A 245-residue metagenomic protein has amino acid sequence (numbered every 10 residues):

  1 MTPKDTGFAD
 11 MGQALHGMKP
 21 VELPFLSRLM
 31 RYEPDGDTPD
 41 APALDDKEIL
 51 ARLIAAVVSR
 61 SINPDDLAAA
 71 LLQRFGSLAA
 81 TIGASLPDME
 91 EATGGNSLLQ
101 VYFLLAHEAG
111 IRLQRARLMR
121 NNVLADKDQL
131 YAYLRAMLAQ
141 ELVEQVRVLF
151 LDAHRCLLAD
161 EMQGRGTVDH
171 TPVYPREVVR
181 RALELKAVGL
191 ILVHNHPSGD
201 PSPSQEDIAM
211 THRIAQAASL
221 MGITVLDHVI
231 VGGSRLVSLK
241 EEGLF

Functional and structural regions predicted by a protein language model:
T2-M89: Long, highly charged, low-complexity intrinsically disordered interaction regions that mediate electrostatic DNA/RNA
D40-A43, R120, L124, D207: Conserved phosphate/pyrophosphate-binding and hydrolysis machinery centered on Walker-type P-loop NTPases, extending
N96-S97: Small-residue hinge/turn detector
V101-N122: Active-site- or DNA-interface-adjacent structural scaffold in DNA-acting proteins
R115-G164, K240-E242: Non-catalytic interface/targeting segments
R165, D169, H212-F245: Divalent-metal-activated hydrolytic enzyme cores
R165-I208: Short HxH-centered metal-ligating active-site micro-motif
